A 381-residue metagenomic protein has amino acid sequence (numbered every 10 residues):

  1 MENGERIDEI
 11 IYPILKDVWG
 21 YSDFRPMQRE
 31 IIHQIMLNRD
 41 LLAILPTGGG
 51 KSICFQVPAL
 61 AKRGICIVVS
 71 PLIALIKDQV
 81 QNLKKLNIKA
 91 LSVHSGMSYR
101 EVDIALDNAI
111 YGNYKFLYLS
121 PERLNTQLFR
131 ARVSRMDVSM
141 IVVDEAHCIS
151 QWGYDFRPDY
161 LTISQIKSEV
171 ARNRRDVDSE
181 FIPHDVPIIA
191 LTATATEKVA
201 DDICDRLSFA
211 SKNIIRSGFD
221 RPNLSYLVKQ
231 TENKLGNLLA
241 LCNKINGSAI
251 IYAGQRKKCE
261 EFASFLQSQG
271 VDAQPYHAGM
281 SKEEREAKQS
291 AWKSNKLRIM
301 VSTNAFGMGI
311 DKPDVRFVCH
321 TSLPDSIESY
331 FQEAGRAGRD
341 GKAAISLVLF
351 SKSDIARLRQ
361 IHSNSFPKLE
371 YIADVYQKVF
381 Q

Functional and structural regions predicted by a protein language model:
M1-E2, L117: Intrinsically disordered, low-complexity N-terminal extensions of nucleic-acid-metabolism proteins
E9-V18, S22-P26, E30-S52, A59-K62 (+1 more regions): Helicase motor core with emphasis on the C-terminal RecA-like subdomain
